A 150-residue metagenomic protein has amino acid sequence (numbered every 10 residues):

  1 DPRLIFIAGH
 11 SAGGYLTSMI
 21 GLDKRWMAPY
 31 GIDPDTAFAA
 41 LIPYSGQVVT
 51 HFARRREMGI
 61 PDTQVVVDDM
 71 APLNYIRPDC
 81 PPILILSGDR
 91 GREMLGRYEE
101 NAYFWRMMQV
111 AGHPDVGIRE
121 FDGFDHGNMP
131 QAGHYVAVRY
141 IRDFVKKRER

Functional and structural regions predicted by a protein language model:
D1-E57, V67: Primarily recognizes the serine-hydrolase "nucleophile elbow" in alpha/beta-hydrolase and SGNH/GDSL folds
F6, I42, L84-L86, R119: Hydrophobic/aromatic beta-strand patches that form the interior of the parallel beta-sheet core in alpha/beta enzyme
A12, I83, G88-R92, G123-D125: Acidic beta-to-alpha connecting loop that harbors the catalytic carboxylate
A12-L16, P34, P72, E100 (+3 more regions): Stable alpha-helical elements in mature extracytoplasmic
D35-A39, R77-I83, A111-P114: Short, proline-enriched alpha-helix->beta-strand connector loops that line the catalytic pocket of alpha/beta-hydrolase
M58-D68, S87-G117: Active-site-adjacent alpha-helix of alpha/beta-hydrolase-fold enzymes
D68, L73-P78: Periplasmic peptidoglycan-binding/anchoring modules of Gram-negative envelope and division proteins
L86, A102-W105, Q109-R150: C-terminal catalytic histidine-bearing segment of alpha/beta-hydrolase fold enzymes
